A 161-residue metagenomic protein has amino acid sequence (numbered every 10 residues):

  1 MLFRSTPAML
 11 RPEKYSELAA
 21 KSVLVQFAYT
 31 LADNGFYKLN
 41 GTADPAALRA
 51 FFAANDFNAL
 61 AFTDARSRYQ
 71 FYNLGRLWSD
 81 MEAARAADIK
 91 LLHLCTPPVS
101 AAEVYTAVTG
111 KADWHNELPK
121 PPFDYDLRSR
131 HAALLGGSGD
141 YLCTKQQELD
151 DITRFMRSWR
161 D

Functional and structural regions predicted by a protein language model:
M1-L2: Short, small-residue-biased leader/transition segments that mark boundaries at the very start of proteins
S5, L10, S22, A43-D44 (+3 more regions): Residue-level detector of solvent-exposed, low-hydrophobicity positions
S5-F71: A conserved pocket-lining segment of Rossmann-fold NAD(P)-dependent short-chain dehydrogenase/reductase
D64, Y72, R76-A133, T144-D161: Mid/C-terminal beta-alpha module of Rossmann-like enzyme folds, strongest in SDR-family dehydrogenases/epimerases
S138-G139: Long protein-protein interaction modules used by eukaryotic assembly/scaffold proteins
